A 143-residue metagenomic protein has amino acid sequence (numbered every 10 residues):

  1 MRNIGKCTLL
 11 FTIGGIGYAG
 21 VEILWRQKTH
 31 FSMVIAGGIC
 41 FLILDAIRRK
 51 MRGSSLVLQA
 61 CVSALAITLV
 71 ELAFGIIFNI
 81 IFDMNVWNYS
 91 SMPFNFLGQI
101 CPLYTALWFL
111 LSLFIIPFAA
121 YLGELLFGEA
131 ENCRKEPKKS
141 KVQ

Functional and structural regions predicted by a protein language model:
M1-Q143: Aromatic-rich, lipid-facing transmembrane alpha helices and their immediate juxtamembrane interface loops in integral
